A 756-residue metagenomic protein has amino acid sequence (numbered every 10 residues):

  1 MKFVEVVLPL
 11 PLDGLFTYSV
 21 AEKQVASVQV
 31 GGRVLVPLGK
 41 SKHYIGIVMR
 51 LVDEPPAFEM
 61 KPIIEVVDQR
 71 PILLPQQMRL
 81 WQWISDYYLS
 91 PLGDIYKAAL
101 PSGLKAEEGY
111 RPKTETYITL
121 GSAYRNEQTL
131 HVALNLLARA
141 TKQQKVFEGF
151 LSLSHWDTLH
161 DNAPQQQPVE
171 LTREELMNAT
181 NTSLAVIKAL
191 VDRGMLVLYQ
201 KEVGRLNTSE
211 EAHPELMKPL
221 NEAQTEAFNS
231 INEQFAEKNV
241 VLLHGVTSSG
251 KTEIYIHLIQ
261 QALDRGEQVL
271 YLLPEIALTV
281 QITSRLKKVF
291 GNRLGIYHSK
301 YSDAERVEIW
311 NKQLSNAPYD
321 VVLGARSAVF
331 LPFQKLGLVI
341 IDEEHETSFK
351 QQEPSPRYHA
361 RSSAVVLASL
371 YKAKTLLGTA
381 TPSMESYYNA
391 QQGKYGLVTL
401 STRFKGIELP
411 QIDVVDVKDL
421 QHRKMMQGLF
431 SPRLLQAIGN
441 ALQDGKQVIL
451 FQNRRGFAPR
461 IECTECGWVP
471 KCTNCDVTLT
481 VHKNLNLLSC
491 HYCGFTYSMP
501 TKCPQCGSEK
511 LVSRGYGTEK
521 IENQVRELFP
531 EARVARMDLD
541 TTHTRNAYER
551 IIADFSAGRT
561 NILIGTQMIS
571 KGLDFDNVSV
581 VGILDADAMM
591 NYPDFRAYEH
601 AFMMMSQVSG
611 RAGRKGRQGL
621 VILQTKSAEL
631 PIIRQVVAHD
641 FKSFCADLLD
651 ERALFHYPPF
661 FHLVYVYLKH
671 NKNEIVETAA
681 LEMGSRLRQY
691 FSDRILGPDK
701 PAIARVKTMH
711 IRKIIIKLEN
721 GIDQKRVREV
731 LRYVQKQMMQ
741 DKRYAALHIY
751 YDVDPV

Functional and structural regions predicted by a protein language model:
M1-V322, A328-T379, Q391-I407, Y690 (+1 more regions): Accessory, non-ATPase domains that flank or precede helicase/AAA+ motor cores in DNA-metabolism machines
G14-F16, T172, H662-V664, H710-R712: Short amphipathic alpha-helical segments
R50-V52, L100, Q200-E202, Q452-R454 (+4 more regions): A general secondary-structure junction signal
P55-M60, I64-R70, P701, V706-E719: Solvent-exposed, membrane-proximal periplasmic/extracellular interface segments of envelope transport and secretion
I118, I412, L479, L511 (+2 more regions): Generic structural motif
E215-N221, T225-F228, E237-E677, S685 (+4 more regions): Inter-lobe coupling/hinge segments of SF2-like helicase ATPases
S685, Q689-H710, I749: A carboxyl-terminal module marker
